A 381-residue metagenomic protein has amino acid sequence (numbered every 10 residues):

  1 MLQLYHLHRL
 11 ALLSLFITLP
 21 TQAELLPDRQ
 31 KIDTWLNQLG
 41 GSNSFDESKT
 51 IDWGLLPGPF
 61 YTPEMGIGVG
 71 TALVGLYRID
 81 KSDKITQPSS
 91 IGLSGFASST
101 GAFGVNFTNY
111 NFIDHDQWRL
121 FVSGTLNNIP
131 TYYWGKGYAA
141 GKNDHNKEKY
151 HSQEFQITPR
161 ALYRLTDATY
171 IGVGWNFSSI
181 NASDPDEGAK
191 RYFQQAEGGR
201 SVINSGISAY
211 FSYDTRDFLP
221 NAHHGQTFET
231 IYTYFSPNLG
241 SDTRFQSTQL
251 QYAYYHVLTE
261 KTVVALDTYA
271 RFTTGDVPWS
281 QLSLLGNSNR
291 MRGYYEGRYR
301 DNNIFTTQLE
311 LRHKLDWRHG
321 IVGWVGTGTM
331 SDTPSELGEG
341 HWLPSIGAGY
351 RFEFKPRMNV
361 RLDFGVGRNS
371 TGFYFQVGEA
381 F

Functional and structural regions predicted by a protein language model:
E24-P27, G41-I51, M65, I79-P88 (+7 more regions): Short loop/turn motifs that connect adjacent beta-strands in outer-membrane beta-barrel proteins
F45-W53, Y61-E197, N359, G365-F381: Gram-negative/organellar outer-membrane beta-barrel architecture
L55-P57, I91-G95, L120-G124, I171-V173 (+7 more regions): Membrane-embedded beta-strand positions of outer-membrane beta-barrel proteins
P59-G70, L93-G104, H115, S201-V202 (+8 more regions): Solvent-exposed loop/turn segments connecting transmembrane beta-strands in outer-membrane beta-barrel proteins
L76-D80, F96-A102, N127-T131, I180-A182 (+7 more regions): Sequence/structural signature of outer-membrane beta-barrel proteins
G92-S94, K142-K147, R191-G198, Y234-G240 (+4 more regions): Extracellular loop and loop/strand-boundary signature of outer-membrane beta-barrel proteins
E197, I207-L315: C-terminal outer-membrane beta-barrel translocator/porin domains of Gram-negative envelope proteins and their
S208-F211, A348-F354, S370-F381: Outer-membrane beta-barrel "beta-signal"
